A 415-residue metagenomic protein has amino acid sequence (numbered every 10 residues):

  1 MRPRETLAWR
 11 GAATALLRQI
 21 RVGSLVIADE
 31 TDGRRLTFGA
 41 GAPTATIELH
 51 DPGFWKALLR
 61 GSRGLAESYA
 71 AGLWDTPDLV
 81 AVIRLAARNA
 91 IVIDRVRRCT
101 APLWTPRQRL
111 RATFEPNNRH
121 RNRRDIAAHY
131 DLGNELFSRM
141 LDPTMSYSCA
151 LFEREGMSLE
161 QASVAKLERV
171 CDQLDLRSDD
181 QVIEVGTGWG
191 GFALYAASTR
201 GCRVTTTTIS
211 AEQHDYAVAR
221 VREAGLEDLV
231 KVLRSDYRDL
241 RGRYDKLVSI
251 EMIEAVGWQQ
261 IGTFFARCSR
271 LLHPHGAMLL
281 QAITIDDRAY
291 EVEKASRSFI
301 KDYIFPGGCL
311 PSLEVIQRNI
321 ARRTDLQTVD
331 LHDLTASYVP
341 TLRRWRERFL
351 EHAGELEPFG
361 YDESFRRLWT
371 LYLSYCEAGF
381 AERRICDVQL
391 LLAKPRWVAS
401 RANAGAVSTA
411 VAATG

Functional and structural regions predicted by a protein language model:
M1-S163, R169: Feature captures hydrophobic
S178-G186: Conserved class I S-adenosyl-L-methionine
W189-R200: Conserved SAM-binding loop of SAM-dependent methyltransferases across substrates and taxa, primarily the Class I
A217-V218: Conserved SAM-binding loop
R238-L247: A short acidic, Gly/Pro-enriched loop at the edge of an enzyme's catalytic core that lines a small-molecule cofactor
G262-P274: A short glycine-rich, Lys/Arg-flanked "PGG" loop and its adjoining helix->strand segment in the class I
H275-I283: Conserved beta-strand signature within the Rossmann-like core of class I S-adenosyl-L-methionine
T284-S400, T409: Substrate-binding/catalytic lobe of Class I Rossmann-like enzymes that use SAM or dcSAM, i.e., the mid-to-C-terminal
